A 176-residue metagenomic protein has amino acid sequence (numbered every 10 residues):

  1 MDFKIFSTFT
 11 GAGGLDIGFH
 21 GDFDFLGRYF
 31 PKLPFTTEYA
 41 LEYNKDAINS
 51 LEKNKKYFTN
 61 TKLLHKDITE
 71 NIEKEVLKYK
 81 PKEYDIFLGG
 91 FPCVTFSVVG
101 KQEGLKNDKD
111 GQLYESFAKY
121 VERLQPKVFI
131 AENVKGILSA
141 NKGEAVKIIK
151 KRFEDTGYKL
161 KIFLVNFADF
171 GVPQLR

Functional and structural regions predicted by a protein language model:
D2-N60: Conserved S-adenosyl-L-methionine
K4, Y39, E83-I86, V128: Structural motif
T37, T61-L64, K159-L164: A short coil-to-beta-strand element that immediately follows conserved catalytic motifs
A40, H65, L88, I130-A131: Generic enzyme active-site microenvironment
E42-N44, L64-I72, L164-A168: Conserved acidic residues
E52-E70, K80-G89: Short, structured active-site "lid" loops
K74-Y84, V94, V98-R176: Class I S-adenosyl-L-methionine
